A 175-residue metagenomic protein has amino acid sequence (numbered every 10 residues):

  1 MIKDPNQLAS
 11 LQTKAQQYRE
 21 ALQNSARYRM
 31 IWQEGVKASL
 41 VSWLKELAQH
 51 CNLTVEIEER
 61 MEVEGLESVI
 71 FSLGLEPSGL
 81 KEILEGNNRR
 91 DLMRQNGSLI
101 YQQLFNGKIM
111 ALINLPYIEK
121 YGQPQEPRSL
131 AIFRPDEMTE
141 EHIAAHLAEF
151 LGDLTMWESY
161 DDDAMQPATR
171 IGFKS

Functional and structural regions predicted by a protein language model:
M1-V63: Charge-rich, low-complexity N-terminal segments
L66-S175: Intrinsic disorder/low-complexity polar-acidic segments
